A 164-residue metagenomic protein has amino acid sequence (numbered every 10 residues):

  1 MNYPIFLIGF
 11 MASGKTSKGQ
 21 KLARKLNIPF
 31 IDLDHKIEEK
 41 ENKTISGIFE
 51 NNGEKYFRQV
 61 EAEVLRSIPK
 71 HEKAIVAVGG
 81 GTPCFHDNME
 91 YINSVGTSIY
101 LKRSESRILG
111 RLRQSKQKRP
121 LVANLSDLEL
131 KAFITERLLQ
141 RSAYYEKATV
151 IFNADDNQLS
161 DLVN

Functional and structural regions predicted by a protein language model:
L7: Hydrophobic anchor at the beta1->P-loop junction of P-loop NTPases
F10: P-loop (Walker A) phosphate-binding loop of NTP-binding proteins
T16: Walker A/P-loop
K21, K25, L139-N164: NTP-dependent small-molecule kinase module
L33-N93, K118: ATP-dependent small-molecule kinase phosphotransfer cores that center on conserved nucleotide phosphate-binding segments
E72, V95-G96, A148-T149: Short, well-ordered alpha-helix to beta-strand connector turns
G80-T82, S104-S106, N157: Short glycine-rich anion-binding loops that position phosphate/pyrophosphate groups of nucleotides and phosphorylated
V95-Q140: A glycine- and Lys/Arg-enriched "phosphate-lid" helix/loop adjacent to the NTP-binding pocket of small-molecule kinases
